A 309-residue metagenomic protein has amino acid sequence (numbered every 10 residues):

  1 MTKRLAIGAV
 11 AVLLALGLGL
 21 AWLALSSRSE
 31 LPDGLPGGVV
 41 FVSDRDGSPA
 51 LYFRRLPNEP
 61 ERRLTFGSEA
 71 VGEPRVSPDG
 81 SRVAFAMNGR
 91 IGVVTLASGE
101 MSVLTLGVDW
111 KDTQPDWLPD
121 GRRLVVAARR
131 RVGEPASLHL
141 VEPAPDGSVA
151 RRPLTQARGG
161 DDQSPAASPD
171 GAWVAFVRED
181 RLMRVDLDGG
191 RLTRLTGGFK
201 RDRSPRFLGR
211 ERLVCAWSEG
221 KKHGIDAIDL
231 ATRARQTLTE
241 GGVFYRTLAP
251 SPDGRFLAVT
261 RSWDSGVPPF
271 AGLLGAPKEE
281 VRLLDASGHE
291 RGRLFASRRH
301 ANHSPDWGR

Functional and structural regions predicted by a protein language model:
T2-R309: Sequence signature of WD/YWTD-type beta-propeller architectures
